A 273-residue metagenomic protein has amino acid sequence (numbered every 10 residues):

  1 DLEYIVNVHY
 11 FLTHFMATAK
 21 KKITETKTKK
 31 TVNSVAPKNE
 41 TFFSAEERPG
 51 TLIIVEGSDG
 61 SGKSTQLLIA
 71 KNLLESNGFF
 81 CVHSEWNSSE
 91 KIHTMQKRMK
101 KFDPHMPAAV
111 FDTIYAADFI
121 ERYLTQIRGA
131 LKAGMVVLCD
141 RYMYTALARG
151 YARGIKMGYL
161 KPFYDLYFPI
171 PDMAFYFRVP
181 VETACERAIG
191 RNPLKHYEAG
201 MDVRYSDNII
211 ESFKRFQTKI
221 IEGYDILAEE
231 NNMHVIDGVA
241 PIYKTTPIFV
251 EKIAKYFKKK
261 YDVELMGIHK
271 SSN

Functional and structural regions predicted by a protein language model:
A17-F43, K71, E186-N273: NTP-dependent small-molecule kinase module
F43-P49: Phosphate-binding P-loop
V55: Hydrophobic anchor at the beta1->P-loop junction of P-loop NTPases
S58: P-loop (Walker A) phosphate-binding loop of NTP-binding proteins
K63: Conserved lysine of the Walker
Q66: Hydrophobic positions on the alpha1 helix immediately C-terminal to the Walker A/P-loop
F79-D165: ATP-dependent small-molecule kinase phosphotransfer cores that center on conserved nucleotide phosphate-binding segments
A146-K219: A glycine- and Lys/Arg-enriched "phosphate-lid" helix/loop adjacent to the NTP-binding pocket of small-molecule kinases
